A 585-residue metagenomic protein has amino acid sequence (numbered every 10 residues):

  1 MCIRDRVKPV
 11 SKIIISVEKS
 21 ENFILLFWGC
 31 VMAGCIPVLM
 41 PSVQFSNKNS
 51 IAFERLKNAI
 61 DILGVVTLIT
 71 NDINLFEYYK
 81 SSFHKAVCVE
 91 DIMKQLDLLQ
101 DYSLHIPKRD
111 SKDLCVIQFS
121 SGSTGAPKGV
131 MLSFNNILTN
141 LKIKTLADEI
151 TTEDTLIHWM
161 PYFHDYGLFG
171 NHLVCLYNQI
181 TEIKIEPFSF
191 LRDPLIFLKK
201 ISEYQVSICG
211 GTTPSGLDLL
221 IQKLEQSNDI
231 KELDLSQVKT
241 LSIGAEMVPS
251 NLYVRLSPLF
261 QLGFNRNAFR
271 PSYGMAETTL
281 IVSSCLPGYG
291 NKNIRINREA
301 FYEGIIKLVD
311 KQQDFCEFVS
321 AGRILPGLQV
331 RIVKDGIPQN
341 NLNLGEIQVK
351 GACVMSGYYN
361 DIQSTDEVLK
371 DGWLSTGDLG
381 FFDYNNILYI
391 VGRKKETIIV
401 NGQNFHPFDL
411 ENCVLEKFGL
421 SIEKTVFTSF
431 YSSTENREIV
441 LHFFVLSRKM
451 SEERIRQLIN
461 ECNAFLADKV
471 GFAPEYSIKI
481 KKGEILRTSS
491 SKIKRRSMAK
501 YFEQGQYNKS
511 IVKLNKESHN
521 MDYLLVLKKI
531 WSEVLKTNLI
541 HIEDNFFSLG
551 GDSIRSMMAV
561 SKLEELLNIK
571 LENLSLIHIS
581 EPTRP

Functional and structural regions predicted by a protein language model:
R4-Q44, T155-Y162, N404: Conserved AMP-binding/adenylate-forming
Q100-F119, G125-A126, N136, N140 (+1 more regions): Conserved pre-ATP/AMP-binding loop-to-beta segment of ANL
L138-T155, D165-G210, Q222-K223, S227-N228: Conserved AMP-binding/adenylation subdomain of ANL enzymes
V206-T212, K223-D314, Q329, G336: Gly/Ser/Thr-rich phosphate-binding loop
C209, G351, S356-G357, E367 (+3 more regions): AMP-binding/adenylate-forming catalytic core of the ANL superfamily
E317-L342, E346-P407, F547: Conserved ATP-binding/catalytic segment of the ANL
T428-S429, L441-H442, N463-E517, V560: Conserved C-terminal "lid"/linker of ANL adenylate-forming enzymes
N515-I540, R555-L566: Thiotemplate assembly-line natural product biosynthesis machinery
